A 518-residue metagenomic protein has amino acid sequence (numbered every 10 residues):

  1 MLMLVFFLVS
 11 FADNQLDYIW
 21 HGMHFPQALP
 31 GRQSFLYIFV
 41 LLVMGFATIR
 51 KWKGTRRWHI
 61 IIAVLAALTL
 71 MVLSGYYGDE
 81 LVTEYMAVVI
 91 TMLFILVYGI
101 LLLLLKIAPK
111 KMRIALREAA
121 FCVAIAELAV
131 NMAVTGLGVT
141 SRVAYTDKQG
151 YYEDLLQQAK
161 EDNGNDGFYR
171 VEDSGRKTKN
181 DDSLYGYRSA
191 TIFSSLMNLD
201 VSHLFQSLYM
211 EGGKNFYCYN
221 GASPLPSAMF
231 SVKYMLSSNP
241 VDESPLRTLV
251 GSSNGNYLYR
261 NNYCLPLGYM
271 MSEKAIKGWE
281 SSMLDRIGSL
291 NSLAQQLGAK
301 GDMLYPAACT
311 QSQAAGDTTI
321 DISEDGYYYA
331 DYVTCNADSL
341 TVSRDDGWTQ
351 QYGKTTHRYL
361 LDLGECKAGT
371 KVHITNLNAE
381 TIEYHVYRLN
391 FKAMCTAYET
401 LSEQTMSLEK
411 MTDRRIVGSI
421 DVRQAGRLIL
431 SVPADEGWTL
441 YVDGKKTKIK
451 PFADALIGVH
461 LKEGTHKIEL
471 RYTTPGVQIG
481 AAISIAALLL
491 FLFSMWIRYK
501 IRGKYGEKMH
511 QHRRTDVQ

Functional and structural regions predicted by a protein language model:
L2-Y18, H24-Y151, T465-H512, D516-Q518: Contiguous transmembrane helix-bundle modules in multi-pass membrane proteins
P30-F35, F39-M44, L68-V72, I95-G99 (+5 more regions): C-terminal, active-site-flanking charged/polar segments
E118-V123, F168-V171, K233-Y234, N256-L258 (+3 more regions): Beta-sheet entry/capping signal
A124-V143, A159-F230, Y263-P266, M270-G288 (+4 more regions): Extracytoplasmic/lumenal acceptor-recognition loop(s) of multi-pass membrane glycoenzymes
G150-D162, C218-S223, P240-P245: Short alpha-helical segments and helix-capping/turn motifs at coil-helix boundaries
V171, G186, M235, L440 (+1 more regions): Hydrophobic, well-ordered secondary-structure elements that form the walls of internal hydrophobic environments
R176-K177, L236-D242, P433-E436: Short, polar loop motifs at secondary-structure junctions
A299-Q518: Active-site-proximal, structured, solvent-exposed surfaces of multi-pass membrane proteins that position macromolecular
